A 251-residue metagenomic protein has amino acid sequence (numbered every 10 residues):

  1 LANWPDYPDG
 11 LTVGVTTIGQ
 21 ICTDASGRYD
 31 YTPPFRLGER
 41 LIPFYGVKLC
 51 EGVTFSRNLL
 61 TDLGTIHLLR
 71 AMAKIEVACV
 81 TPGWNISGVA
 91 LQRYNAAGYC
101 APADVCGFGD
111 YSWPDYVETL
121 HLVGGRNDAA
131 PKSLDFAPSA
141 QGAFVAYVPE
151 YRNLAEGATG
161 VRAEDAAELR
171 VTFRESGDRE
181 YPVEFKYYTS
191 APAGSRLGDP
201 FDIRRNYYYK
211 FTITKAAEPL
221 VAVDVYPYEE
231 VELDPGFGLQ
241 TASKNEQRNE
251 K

Functional and structural regions predicted by a protein language model:
L1-L11, R57, K74-A78, P82-R205 (+1 more regions): Tryptophan-paired
T16-R70, K74-P82, Y188-K251: Extracellular beta-sheet/turn segments enriched in Thr/Pro/Gly and aliphatic residues
